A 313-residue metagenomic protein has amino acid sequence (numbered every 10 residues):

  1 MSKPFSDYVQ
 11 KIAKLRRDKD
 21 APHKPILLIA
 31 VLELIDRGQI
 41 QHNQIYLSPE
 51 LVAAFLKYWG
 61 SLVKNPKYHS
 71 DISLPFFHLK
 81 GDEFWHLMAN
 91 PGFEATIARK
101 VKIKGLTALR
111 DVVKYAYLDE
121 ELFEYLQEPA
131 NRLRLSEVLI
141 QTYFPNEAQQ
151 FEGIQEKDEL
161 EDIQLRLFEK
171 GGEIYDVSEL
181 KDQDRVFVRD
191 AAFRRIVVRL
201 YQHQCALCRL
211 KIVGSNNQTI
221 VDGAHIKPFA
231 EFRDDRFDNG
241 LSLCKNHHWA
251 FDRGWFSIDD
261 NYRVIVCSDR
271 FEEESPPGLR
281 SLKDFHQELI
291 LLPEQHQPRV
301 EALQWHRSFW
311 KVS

Functional and structural regions predicted by a protein language model:
P4-R166: Short helix-coil boundary/hinge micro-motifs
D7, P22-A30, V188, A192 (+5 more regions): Short, well-structured alpha-helical interface segments that form or flank functional binding sites
L34-R37, K211, N246: Active-site catalytic microenvironments for nucleophilic, acid-base chemistry
V138-L139, E147-L210, K227-D238: Short, charged surface segments at domain edges that flank catalytic/cofactor-binding sites
V213, N217-S313: A detector for short metal-coordination/catalytic motifs
